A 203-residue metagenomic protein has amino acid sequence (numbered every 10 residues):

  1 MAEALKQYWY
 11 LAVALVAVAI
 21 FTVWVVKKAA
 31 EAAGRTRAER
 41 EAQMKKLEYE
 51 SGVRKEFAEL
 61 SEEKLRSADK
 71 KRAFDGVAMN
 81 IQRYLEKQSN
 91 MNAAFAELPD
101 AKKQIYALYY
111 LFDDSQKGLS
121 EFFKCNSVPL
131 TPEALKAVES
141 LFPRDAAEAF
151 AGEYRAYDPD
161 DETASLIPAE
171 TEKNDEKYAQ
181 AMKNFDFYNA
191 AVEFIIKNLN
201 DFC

Functional and structural regions predicted by a protein language model:
M1-A38: N-terminal signal-anchor transmembrane alpha helix of single-pass membrane proteins, serving as the membrane-anchoring
A30-F57: Short juxtamembrane segments adjacent to a transmembrane helix
E31, G52-Y106, F112, F123 (+2 more regions): Extended, alpha-helix-rich binding/interface surfaces that flank or overlap catalytic cores and mediate recognition
D113-G118: Boundary/linker elements of alpha-helical solenoid repeat scaffolds
